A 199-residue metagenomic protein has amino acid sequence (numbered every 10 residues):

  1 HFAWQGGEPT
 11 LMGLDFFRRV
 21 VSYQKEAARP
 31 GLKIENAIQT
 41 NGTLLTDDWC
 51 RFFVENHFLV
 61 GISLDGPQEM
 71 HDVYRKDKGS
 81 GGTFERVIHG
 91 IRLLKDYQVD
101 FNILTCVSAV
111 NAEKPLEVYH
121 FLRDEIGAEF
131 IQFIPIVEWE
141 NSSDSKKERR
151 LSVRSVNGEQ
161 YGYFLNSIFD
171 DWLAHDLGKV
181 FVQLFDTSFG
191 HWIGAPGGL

Functional and structural regions predicted by a protein language model:
H1-I134: Conserved glycine-rich "GG(E/T)P / GGGxP" loop and the immediately following alpha-helix in the radical SAM core
V73-E85, R92, D96-L199: Radical SAM enzyme [4Fe-4S]-AdoMet core and its adjacent flexible, acidic and glycine-rich loops/tails across
